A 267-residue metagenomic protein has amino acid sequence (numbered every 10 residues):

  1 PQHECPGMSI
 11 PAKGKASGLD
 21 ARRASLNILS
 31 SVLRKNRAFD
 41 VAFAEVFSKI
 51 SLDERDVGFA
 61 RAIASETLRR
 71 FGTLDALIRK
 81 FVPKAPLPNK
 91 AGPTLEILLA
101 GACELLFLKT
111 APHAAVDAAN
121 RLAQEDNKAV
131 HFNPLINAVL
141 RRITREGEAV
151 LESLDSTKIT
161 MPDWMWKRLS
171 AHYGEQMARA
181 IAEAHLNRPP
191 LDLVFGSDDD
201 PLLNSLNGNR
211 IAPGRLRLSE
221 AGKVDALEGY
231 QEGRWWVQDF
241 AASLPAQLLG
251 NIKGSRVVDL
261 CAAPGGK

Functional and structural regions predicted by a protein language model:
H3-A226: Class I Rossmann-like S-adenosyl-L-methionine
H3-E4, P201-K267: Rossmann-like S-adenosyl-L-methionine
